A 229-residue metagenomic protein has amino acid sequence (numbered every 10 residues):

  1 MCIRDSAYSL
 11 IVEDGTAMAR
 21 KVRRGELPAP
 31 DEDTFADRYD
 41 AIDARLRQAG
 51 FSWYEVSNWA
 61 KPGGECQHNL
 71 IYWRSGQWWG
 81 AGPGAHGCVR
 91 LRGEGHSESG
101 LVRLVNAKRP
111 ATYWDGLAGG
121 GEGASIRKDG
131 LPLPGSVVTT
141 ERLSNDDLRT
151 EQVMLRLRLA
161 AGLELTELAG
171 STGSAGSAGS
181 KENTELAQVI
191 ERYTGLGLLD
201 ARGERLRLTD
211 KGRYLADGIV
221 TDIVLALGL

Functional and structural regions predicted by a protein language model:
R4-T172, G179-S180, G228: C-terminal scaffold of the Radical SAM
G123, S136, Q188-E191, D217 (+1 more regions): Auxiliary N-terminal substrate/complex-recognition segments of SAM-dependent methyltransferases
G179-G195: Short amphipathic alpha-helical interaction segments
T194-E204: A short, conserved structural fragment
R205-T209: Minor-groove-contacting beta-hairpin "wing" of winged helix-turn-helix DNA-binding domains
K211-L229: Short, amphipathic alpha-helical interaction segments positioned at domain boundaries
